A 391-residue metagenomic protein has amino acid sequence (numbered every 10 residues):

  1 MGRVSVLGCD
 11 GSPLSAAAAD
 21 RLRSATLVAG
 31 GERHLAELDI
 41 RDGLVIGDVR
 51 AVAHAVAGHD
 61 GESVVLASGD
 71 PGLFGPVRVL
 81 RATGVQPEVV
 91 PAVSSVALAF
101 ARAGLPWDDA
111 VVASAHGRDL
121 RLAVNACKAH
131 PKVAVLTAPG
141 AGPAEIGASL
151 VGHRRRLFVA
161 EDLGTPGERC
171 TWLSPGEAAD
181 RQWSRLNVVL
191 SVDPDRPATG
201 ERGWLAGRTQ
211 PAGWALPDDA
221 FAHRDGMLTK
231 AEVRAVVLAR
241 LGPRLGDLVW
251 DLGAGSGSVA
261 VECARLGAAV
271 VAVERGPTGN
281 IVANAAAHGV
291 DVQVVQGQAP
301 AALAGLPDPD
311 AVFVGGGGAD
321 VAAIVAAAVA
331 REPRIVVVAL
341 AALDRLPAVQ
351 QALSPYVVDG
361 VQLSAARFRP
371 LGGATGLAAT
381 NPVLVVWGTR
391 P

Functional and structural regions predicted by a protein language model:
M1-S5, C9-G11, S15-D20, G61-S63 (+1 more regions): A contiguous loop/helix-start segment that scaffolds small-molecule binding in enzyme catalytic cores
M1-V93, A97-A99, G267-T278, V282-A287 (+1 more regions): Class I S-adenosyl-L-methionine
S5-D10, S68-P131, D291, P300 (+4 more regions): Class I SAM-dependent methyltransferase SAM-binding "motif I" and its flanking Rossmann-like core
V189-D195, A374-P391: Core SAM-dependent methyltransferase catalytic element
L228-L245: Conserved alpha-helix/loop element of class I SAM-dependent methyltransferases that forms part of the SAM/SAH-binding
G246-G255: Conserved class I S-adenosyl-L-methionine
S256-A268: Conserved SAM-binding loop of SAM-dependent methyltransferases across substrates and taxa, primarily the Class I
R275-T278, V282, Q293-P370: S-adenosylmethionine
